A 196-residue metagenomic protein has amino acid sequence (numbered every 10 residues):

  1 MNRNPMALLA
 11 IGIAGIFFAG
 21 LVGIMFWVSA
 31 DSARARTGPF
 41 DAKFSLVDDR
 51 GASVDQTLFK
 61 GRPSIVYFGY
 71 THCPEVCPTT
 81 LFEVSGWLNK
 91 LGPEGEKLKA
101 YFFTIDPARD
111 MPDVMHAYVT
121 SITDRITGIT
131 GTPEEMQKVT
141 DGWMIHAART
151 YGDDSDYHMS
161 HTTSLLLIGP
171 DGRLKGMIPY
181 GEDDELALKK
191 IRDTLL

Functional and structural regions predicted by a protein language model:
M1-K43, V47: N-terminal targeting signals for export/organelle localization
D41-A42, S64, T162-T163: Short loop/turn microsegments at loop-to-beta-strand junctions
F44-S64, L88-L91: A short beta-strand-turn-helix
T57-T80, V84: Short active-site neighborhood of thiol/selenol oxidoreductases, capturing the structured segment around
I65-V66, A100, L165: Hydrophobic beta-strand anchors of alpha/beta hydrolase catalytic cores
T79-V139: Structural microenvironment flanking redox-active thiols in thiol-disulfide oxidoreductases
E135-R192: Thiol/disulfide oxidoreductase modules built on the thioredoxin-like
